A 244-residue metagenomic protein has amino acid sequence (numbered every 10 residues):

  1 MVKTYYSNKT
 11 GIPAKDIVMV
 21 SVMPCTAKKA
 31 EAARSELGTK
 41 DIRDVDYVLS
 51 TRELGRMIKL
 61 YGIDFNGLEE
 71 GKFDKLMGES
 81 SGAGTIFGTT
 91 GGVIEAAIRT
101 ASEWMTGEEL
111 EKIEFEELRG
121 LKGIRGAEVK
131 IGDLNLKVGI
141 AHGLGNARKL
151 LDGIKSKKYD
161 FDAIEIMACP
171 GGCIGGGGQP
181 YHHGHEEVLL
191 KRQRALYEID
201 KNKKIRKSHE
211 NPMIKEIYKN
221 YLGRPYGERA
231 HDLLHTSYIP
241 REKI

Functional and structural regions predicted by a protein language model:
M1-I244: Iron-sulfur-associated redox domains of electron-transfer enzymes in respiratory and anaerobic energy metabolism
